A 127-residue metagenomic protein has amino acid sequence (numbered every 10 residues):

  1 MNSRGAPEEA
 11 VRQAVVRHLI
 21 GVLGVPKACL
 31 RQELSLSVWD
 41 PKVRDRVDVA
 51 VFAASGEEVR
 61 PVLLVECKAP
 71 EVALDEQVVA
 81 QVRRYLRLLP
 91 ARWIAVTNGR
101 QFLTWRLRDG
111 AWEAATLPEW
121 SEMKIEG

Functional and structural regions predicted by a protein language model:
M1-W93, R100-G127: A short, conserved, highly charged catalytic patch centered on acidic carboxylates
